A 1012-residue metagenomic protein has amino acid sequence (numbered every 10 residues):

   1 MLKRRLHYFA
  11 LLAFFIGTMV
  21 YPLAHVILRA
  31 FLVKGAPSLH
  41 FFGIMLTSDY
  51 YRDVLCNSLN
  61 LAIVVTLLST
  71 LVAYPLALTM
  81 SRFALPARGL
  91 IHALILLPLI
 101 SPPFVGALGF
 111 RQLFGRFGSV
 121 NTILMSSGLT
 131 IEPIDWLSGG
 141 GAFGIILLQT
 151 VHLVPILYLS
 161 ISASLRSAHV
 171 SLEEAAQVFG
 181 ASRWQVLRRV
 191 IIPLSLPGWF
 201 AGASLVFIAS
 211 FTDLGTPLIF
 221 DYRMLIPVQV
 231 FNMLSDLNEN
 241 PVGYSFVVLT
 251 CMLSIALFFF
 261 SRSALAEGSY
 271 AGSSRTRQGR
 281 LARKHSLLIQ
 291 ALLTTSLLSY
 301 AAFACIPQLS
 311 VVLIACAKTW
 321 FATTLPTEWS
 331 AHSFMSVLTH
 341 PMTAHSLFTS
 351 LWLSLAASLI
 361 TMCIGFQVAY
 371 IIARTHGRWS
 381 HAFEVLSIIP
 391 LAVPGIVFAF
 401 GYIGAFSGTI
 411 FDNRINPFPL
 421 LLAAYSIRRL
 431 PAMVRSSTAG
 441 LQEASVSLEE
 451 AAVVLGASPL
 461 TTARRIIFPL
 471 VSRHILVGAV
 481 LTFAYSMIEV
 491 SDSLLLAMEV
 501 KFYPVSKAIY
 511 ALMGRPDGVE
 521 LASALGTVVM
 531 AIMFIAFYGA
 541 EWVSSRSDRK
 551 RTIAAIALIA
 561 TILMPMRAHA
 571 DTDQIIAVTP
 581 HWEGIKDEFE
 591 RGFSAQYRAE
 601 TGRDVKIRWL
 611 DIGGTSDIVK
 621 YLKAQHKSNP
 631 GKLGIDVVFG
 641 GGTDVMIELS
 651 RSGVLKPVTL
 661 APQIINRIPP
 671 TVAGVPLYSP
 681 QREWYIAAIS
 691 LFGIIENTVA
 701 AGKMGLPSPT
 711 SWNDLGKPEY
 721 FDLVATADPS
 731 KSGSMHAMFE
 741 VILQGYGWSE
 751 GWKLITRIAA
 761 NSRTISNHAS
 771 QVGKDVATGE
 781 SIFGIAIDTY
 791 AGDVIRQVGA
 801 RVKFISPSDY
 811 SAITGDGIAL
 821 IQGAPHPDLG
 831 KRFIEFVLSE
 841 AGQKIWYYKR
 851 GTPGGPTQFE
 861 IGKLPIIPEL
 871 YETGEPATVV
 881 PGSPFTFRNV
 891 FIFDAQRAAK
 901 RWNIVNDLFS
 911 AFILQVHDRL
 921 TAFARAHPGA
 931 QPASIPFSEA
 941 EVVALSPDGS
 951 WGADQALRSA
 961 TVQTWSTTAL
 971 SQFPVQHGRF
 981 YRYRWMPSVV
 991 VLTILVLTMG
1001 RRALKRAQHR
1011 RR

Functional and structural regions predicted by a protein language model:
A10-F14, L67, L97, S101 (+11 more regions): Transmembrane alpha-helices
L39-I44, R52, A87-R88, A107-Q149 (+10 more regions): Membrane-interfacial helix termini and adjacent extracytoplasmic/periplasmic loops of multi-pass transporters
F41, V64-L96, L108, Q112 (+8 more regions): Transmembrane-helix boundary motif in ABC transporter permease subunits
M45-Y50, L218-I255, H285-I289, A315-A322 (+3 more regions): Interhelical loop and adjacent transmembrane-helix boundary motif in polytopic membrane transport permeases
A87-R88, S162-E173, Q177, W184 (+8 more regions): C-terminal transmembrane helix and the adjacent membrane-cytosol boundary/short C-terminal tail of inner/organellar
D571-E648, G773: Early extracytoplasmic/lumenal segment of secretory-pathway proteins
K627-V638, K656-T698, N713: A structural signal for short loop-to-beta-strand junctions that line the ligand-binding cleft of periplasmic/secreted
V741-F804: Ligand-binding pocket segment of bilobal, Venus flytrap-like solute-binding proteins
